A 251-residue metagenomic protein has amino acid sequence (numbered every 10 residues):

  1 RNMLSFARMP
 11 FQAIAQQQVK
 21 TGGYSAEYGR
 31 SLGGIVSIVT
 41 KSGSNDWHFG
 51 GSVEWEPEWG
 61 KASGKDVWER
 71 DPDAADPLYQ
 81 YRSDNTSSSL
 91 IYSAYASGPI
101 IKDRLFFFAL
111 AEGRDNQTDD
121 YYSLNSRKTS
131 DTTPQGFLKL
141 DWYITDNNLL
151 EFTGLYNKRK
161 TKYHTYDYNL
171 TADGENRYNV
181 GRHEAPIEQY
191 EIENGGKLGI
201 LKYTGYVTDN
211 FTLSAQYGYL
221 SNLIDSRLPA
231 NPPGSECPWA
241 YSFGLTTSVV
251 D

Functional and structural regions predicted by a protein language model:
R1-T21, G64-S87: Short acidic/polar hinge/loop motifs at secondary-structure boundaries that mediate gating or recognition
N2-M3, K61-V67, D76, D119-L124 (+3 more regions): Short acidic, glycine/proline-rich loop/turn micro-motifs
F6-E54, I91-D103: A beta-strand signature from Gram-negative outer-membrane beta-barrel systems, especially the internal plug domain
G23, V53-W59, K102, G113-Q117 (+2 more regions): Transmembrane beta-strands of outer-membrane beta-barrel pores
E27, W47, P57-A62, I224: Short, solvent-exposed loop/turn elements at domain surfaces
G34, W68, P233: Glycine-rich, phosphate-binding/catalytic loops in enzymes
H48, R82-T161, Y190-L213: Transmembrane beta-barrel wall of Gram-negative outer-membrane proteins
T132, N148-D251: Replace "related TpsB outer-membrane translocases also match" with "some related outer-membrane beta-barrels such as
